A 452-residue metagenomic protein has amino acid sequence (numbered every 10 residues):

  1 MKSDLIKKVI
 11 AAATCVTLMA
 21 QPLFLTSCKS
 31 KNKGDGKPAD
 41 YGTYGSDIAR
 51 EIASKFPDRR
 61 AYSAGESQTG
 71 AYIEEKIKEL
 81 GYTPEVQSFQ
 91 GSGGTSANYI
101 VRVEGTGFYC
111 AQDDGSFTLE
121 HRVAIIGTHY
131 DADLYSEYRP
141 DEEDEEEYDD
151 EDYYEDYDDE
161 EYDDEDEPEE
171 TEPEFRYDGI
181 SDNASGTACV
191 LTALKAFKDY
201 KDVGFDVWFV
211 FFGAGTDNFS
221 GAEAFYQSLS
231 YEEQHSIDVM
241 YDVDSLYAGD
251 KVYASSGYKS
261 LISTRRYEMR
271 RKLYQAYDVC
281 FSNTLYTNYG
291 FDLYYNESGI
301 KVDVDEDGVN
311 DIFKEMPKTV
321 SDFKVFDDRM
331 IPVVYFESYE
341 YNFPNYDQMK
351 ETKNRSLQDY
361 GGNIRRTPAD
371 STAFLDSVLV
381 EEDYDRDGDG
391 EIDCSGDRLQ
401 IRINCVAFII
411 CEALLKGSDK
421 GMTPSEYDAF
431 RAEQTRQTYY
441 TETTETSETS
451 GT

Functional and structural regions predicted by a protein language model:
T14, L18-P22: Hydrophobic core
C28-Q68, E74, L80, G361-D370: N-terminal capping segment at the start of a domain
G34-D40, A53-S67, E85-Q90, T171-N183 (+5 more regions): Second-shell loop/turn segments in exported
E51-G115, L119-E120: A non-catalytic alpha/beta surface segment that caps or lines the substrate-entry region of metallo-dependent hydrolase
V86, I100-R102, V123-G127, G179 (+5 more regions): Structural recognition of the beta-strand scaffold that forms the well-ordered cores of secreted hydrolase catalytic
A111-K201: Active-site metal-coordination/substrate-binding segment of hydrolases, especially metallo-dependent peptidases
Y162, E167-Q275: Acidic/histidine-rich catalytic neighborhood of metal-dependent amide-processing enzymes
F343-E442, G451: His/Asp/Glu-rich mid-to-C-terminal helical/loop segments that flank catalytic regions of hydrolases
